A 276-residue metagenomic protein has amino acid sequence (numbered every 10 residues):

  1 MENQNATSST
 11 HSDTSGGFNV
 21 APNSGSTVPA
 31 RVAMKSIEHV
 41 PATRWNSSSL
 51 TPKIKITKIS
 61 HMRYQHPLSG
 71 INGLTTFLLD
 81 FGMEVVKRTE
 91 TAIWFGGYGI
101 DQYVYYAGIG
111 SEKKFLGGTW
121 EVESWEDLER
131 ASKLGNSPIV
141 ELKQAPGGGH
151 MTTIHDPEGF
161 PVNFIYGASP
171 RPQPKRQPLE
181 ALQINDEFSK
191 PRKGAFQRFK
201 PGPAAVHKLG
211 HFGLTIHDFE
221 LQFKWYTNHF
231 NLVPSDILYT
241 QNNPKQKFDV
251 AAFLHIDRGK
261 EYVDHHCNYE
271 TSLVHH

Functional and structural regions predicted by a protein language model:
E2, D13-G25, T57-Q102, L214-V263: Core segments of cupin and vicinal oxygen chelate
E2-T51, N136-A205, A252-F253: Vicinal oxygen chelate
E2-T7, H11-D13, G17, Q65-N72 (+4 more regions): Vicinal oxygen chelate
S36-I37, A42-E141, G148: The feature marks the first
T57, K113, P157, H207 (+1 more regions): Structured loop/turn residues at beta-strand edges in well-structured enzyme cores
W94, Y106, T153, F253 (+1 more regions): Conserved beta-strand positions that form and line the central face of beta-propeller blades
K113-G117, C267, T271-H276: Short, well-ordered strand-loop elements centered on a beta-strand within folded domains, enriched for acidic residues
P146, F160, I165-L273: Amide-forming acyltransferase catalytic core, primarily the GNAT-like/NAT-type and related acyltransferase folds
